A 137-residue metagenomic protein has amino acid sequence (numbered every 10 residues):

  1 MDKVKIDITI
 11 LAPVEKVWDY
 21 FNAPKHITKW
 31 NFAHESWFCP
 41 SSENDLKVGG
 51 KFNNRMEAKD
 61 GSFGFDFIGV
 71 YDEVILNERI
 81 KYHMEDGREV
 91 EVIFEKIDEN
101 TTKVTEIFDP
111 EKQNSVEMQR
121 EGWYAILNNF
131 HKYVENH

Functional and structural regions predicted by a protein language model:
M1-F38: Hydrophobic ligand-binding cavity/cleft-lining segments
K5, G64-I68, G87-E91: Short, surface-exposed coil-to-beta transition loops
K5-L11, D45, R55, V70 (+1 more regions): Generic structural detector for well-ordered beta-strands
V14-E15, L46-V48, D72-N77, I93-K103: A short, structured loop/turn motif at beta-sheet edges
V17-W18, I27, F52-N54, Y71 (+3 more regions): Hydrophobic pocket/interface hotspot
N22, L127-E135: Short amphipathic alpha-helical signal-transduction/dimerization elements
F38-Y82: Glycine-rich portal/gate segments that line the openings of hydrophobic small-molecule binding cavities
R79-A125, F130: Beta-strand/loop substructures that line and gate deep hydrophobic ligand-binding cavities in soluble
